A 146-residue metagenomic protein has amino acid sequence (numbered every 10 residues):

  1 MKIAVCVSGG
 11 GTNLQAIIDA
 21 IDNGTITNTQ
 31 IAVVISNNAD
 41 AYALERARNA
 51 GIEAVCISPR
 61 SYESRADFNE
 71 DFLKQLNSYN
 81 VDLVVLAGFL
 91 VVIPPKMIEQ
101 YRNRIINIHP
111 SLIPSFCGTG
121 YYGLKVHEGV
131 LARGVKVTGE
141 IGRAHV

Functional and structural regions predicted by a protein language model:
M1-H145: One-carbon transfer enzymes
